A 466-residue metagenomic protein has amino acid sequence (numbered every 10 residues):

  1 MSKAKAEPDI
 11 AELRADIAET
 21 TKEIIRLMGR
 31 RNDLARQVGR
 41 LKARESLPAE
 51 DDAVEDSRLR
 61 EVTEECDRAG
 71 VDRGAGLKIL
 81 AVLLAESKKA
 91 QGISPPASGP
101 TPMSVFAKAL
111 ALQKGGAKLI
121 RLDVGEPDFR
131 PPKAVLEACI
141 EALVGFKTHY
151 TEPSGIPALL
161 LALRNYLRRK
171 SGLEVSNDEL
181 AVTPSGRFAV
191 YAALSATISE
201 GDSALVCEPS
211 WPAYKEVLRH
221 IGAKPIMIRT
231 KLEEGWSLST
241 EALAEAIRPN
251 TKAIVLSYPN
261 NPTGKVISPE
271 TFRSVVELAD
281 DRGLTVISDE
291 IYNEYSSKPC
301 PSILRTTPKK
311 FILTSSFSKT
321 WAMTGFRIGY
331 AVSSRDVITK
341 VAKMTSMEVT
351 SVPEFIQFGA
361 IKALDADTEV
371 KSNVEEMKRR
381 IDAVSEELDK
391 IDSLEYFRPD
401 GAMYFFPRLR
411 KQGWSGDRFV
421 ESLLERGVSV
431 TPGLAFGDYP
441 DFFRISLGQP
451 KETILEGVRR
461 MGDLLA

Functional and structural regions predicted by a protein language model:
M1-S94: Domain-level signature for soluble enzymes in the chorismate/prephenate branch of the shikimate pathway
R14, A18-T21, I25-M28, A97-G99 (+2 more regions): Short amphipathic alpha-helical segments with heptad-repeat character
T21, I25, A35, T63 (+5 more regions): Structural signal for well-ordered, non-membrane alpha-helices
G39, T63-D67, R164, A342 (+2 more regions): Amphipathic alpha-helical segments within well-ordered protein domains
R44-A49, Y150-T151, K371: Short, surface-exposed loop/turn segments at secondary-structure junctions
I93-Y150, L284: N-terminal "arm"/small-domain region of PLP-dependent enzymes with the aminotransferase-like
L112-G115, I120, E126-L136, A158 (+2 more regions): PLP-dependent class I/II
F146-T148, A162-N165, R169: Glycine-rich loop-to-alpha-helix module at the N-terminal edge of alpha/beta enzyme cores
